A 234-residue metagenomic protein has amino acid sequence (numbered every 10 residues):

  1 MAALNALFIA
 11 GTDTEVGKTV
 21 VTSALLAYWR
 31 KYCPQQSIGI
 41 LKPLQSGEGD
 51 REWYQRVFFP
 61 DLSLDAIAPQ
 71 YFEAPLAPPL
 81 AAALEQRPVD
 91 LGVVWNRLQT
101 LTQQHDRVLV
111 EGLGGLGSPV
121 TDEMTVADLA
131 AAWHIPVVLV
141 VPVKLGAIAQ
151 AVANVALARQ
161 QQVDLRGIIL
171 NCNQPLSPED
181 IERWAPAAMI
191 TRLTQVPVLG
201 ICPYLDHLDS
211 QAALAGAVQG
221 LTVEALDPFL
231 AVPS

Functional and structural regions predicted by a protein language model:
L4-A6, V20-P88, G92, R97-Q103: N-terminal phosphate/diphosphate-binding loop that engages ATP/GTP or pyrophosphate donors across diverse enzyme folds
I9-A10: Hydrophobic anchor at the beta1->P-loop junction of P-loop NTPases
V16-G17: Conserved glycine(s) of the Walker
I40-P43, V138-V141, R166-C172: Short internal beta-strands
V94, L98-D122: Switch II (G3) loop of P-loop NTPases
T121-K144: Inter-motif core of Ras-like GTPase G domains
M124, K144-G146, Q150-Q161: Conserved phosphate- and dinucleotide-binding cores of soluble alpha/beta proteins, encompassing both enzyme active
A156-S234: C-terminal lobe/tail of nucleotide-utilizing enzymes
